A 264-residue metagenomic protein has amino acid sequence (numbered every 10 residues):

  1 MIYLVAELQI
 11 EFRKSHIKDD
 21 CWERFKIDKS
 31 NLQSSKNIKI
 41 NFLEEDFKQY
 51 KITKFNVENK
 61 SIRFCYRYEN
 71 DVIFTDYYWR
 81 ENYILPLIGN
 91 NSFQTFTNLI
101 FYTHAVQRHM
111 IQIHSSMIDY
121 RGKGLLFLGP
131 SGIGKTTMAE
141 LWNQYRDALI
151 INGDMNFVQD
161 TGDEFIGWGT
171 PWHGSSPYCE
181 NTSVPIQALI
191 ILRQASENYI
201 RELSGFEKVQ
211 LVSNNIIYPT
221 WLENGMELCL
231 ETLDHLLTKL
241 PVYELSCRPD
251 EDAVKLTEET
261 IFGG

Functional and structural regions predicted by a protein language model:
M1-S131, L141-I151, F157-G264: A noncatalytic interaction/capping subdomain that flanks phosphate/NTP-handling catalytic cores
K135: Conserved lysine of the Walker
M138: Hydrophobic positions on the alpha1 helix immediately C-terminal to the Walker A/P-loop
